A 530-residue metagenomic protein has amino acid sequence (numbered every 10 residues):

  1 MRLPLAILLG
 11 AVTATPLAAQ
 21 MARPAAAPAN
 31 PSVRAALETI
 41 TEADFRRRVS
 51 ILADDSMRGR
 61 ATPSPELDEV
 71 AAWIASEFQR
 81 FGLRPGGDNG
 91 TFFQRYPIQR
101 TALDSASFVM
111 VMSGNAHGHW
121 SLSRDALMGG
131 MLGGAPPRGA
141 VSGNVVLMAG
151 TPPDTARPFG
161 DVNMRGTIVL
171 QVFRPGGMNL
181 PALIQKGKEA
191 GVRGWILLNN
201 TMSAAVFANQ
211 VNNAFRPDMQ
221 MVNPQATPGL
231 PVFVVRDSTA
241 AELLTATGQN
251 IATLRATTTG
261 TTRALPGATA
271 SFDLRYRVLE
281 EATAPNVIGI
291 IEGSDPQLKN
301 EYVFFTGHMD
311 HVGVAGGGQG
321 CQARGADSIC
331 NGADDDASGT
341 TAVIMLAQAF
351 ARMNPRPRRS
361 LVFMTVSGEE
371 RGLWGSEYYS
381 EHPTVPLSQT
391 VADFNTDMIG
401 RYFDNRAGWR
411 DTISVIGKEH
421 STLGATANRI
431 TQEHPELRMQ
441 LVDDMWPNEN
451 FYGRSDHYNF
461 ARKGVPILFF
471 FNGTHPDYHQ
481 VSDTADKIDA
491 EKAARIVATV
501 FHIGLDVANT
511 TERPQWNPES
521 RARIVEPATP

Functional and structural regions predicted by a protein language model:
Q20-V70, I74-P85, N300-Y302: N-terminal hydrophobic or amphipathic helices/low-complexity stretches enriched in small/hydrophobic/Pro/Gly
P31-T39, D55-E66, R80, P97 (+13 more regions): Second-shell loop/turn segments in exported
R58-I168, P175, R275, A284: Noncatalytic luminal/extracellular "stalk/propeptide" segments of secretory-pathway proteins
S113, L127-R157, P224-G332, M345-Q348 (+1 more regions): Soluble metallo-hydrolase cores and metallopeptidase-like ectodomains found primarily in the secretory/periplasmic
N115, L122-S123, M221-N223, P228-Q249 (+1 more regions): Metal-dependent peptidase/peptidase-like ectodomains
N179, K186, T283, G313-Q319 (+1 more regions): Acidic/histidine-rich catalytic neighborhood of metal-dependent amide-processing enzymes
R352, H475-P530: His/Asp/Glu-rich mid-to-C-terminal helical/loop segments that flank catalytic regions of hydrolases
N448-I496: Zn-dependent metallopeptidase/amidohydrolase metal-coordination segment
